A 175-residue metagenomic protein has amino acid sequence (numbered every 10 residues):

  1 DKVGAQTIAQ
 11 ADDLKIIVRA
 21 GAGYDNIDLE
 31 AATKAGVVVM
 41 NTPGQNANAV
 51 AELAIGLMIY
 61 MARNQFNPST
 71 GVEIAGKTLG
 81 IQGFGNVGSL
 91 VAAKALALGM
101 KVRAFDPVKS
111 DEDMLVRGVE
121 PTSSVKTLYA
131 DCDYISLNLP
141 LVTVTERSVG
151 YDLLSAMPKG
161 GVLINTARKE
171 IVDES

Functional and structural regions predicted by a protein language model:
D1-F66, G71: Phosphate/diphosphate ligand-binding glycine-rich loop within oxidoreductases
V3-A5, K109-S175: Rossmann-like adenosine-cofactor binding region
A5, N26, F84, S89-L90 (+1 more regions): Residues forming the Rossmann-fold NAD(P)(H) cofactor-binding site
L14, A75-L79, Y151, G160: Phosphate-coordination loops involved in phosphoryl transfer and adenosine-cofactor binding
M61-K94: Glycine-rich NAD(P)-binding loop of Rossmann-like domains
A92, M100-K101: Residues at the starts of beta-strands that form the adenosine-phosphate
D106: Conserved acidic E/D residue at the C-terminus of a beta-strand in Rossmann-like folds
